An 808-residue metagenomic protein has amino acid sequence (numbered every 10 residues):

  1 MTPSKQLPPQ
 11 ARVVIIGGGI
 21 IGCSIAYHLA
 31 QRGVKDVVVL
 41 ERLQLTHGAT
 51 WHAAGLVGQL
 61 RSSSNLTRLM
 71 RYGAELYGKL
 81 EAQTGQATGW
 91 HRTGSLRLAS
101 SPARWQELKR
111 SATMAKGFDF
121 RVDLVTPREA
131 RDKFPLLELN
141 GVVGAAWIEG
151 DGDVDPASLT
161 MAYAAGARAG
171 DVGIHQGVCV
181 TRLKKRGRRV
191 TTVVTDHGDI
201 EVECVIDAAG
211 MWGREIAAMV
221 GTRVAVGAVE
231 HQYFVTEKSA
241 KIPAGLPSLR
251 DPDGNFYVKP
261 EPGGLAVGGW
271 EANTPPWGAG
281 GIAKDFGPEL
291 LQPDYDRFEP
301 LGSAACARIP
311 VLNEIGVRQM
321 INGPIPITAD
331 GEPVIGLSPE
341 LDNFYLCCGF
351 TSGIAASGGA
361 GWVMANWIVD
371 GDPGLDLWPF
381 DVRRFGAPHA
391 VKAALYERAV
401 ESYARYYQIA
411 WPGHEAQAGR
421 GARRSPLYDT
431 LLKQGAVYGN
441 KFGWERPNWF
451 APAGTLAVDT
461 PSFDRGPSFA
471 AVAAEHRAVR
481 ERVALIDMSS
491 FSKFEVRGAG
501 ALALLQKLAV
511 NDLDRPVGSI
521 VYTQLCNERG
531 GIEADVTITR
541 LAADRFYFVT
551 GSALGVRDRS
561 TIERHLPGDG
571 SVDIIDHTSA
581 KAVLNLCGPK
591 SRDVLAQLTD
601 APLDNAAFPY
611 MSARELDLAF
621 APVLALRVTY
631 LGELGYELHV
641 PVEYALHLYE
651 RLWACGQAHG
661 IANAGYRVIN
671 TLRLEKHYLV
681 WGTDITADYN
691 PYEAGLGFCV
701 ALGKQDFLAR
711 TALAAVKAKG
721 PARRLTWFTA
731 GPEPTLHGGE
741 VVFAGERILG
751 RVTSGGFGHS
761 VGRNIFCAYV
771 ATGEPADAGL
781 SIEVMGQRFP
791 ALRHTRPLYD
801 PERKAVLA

Functional and structural regions predicted by a protein language model:
L7-I21, V38: Beta1/beta-strand and adjacent pyrophosphate-binding region of the FAD-binding site in flavoprotein oxidoreductases
S24, R182-P293, P300-V311, A390-Y406 (+3 more regions): Flavin-dependent oxidoreductases
A30-T50: Glycine-rich FAD pyrophosphate-binding loop
A54-Q59, S95-R97, V220-A244, P300 (+4 more regions): Central beta-strand plus flanking loop segment that forms part of the substrate or channel wall within the catalytic
G55-K133, D253-V258, P262, D285 (+3 more regions): Dinucleotide-binding Rossmann-like beta1-alpha1 core, especially the glycine-rich loop that anchors the ADP
G78-K79, H91, S100-G170, H175-Q176 (+4 more regions): Flavin (FAD/FMN) cofactor-binding and adjacent substrate-gating region of FAD-dependent oxidoreductase domains
P156, D253, K284, Q292-R423: C-terminal catalytic lobe of FAD-dependent flavoproteins
L375, F380-A808: Glycine/proline-enriched, intrinsically flexible loops and inter-domain linkers
